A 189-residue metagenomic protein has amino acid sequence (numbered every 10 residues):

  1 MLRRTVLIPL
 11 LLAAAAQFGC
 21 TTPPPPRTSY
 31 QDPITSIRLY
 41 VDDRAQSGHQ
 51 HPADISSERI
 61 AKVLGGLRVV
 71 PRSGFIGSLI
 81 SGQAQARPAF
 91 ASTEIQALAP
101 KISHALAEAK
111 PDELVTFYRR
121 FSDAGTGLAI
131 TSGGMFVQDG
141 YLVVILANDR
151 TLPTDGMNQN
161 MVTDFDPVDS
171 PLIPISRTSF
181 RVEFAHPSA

Functional and structural regions predicted by a protein language model:
M1-I8: Bacterial N-terminal signal peptides that target proteins for export
A16-G19: C-terminal motif of bacterial Sec signal peptides marking the signal peptidase cleavage site
T21-P24: Bacterial signal peptide processing site
R27-E108: N-terminal "first-domain core" detector
D42-R44, V69, R120-D123, T131 (+4 more regions): Solvent-exposed coil/turn segments that connect beta secondary-structure elements in extracytoplasmic/periplasmic
K101-F136: Functional cores of ribonucleases/endoribonucleases
E113, A129-G133, Q138-L142, M161 (+1 more regions): Envelope-exposed proteins and targeting segments
D149-A189: Polybasic, proline/glycine-rich intrinsically disordered low-complexity segments
